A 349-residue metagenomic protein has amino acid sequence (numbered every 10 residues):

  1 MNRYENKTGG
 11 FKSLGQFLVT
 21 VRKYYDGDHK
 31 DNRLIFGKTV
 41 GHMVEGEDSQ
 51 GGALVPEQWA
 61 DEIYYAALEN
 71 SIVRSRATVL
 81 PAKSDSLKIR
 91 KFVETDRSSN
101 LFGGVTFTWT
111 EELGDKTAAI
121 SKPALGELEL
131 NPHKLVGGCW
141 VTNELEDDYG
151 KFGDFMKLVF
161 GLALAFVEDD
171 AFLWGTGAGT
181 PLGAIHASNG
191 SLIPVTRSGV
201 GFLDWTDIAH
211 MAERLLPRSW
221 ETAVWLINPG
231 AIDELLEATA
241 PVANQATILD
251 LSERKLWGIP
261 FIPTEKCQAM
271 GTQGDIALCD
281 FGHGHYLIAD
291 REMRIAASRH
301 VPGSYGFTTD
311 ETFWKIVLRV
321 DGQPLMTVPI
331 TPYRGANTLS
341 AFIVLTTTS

Functional and structural regions predicted by a protein language model:
G9-E221, L236-E237, A243, L249 (+3 more regions): Acidic/polar, low-complexity extended loops/arms that serve as protein-protein interfaces in large oligomeric shells
P123-G126, D154, L158-L162, T239-S349: Sequence/fold signature of self-assembling virion shell proteins
N143, P229, I316-L318: Residues immediately flanking
E221-I227: Hydrophobic beta-strand segments of well-ordered beta-sheets in folded domains
P229-G230, L236: N-terminal leader/targeting helix
